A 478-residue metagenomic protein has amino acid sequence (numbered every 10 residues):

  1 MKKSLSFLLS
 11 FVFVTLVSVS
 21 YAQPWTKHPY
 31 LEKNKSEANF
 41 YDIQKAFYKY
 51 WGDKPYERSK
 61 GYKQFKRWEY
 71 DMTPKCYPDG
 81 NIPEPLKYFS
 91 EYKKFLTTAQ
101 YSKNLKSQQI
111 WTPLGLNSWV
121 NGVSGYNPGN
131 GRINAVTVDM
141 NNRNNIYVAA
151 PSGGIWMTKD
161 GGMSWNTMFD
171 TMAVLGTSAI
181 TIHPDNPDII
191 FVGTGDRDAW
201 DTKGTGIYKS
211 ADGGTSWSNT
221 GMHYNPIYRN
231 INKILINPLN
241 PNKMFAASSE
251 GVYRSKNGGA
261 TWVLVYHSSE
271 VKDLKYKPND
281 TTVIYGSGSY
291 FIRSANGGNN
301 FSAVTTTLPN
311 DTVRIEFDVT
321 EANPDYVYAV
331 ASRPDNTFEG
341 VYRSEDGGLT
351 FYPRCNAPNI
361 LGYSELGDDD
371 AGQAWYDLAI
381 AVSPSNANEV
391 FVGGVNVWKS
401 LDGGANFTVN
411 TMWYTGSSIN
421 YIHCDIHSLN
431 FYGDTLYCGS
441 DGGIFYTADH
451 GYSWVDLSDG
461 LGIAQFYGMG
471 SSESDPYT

Functional and structural regions predicted by a protein language model:
M1-K27, W156: Bacterial Sec-dependent N-terminal signal peptides
Q23-T478: Extracellular glycan-interacting surfaces
